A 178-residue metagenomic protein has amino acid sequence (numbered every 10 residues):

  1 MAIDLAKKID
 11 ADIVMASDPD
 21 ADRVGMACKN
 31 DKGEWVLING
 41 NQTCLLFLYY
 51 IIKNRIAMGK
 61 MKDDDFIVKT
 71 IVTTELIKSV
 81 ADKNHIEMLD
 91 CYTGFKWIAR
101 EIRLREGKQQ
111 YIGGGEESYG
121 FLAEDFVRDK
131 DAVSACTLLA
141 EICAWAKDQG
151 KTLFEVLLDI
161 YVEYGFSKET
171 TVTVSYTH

Functional and structural regions predicted by a protein language model:
M1, K29, Y49-I51: Non-catalytic terminal/interface segments that mediate subunit docking, oligomerization, and allosteric communication
M1-R23: N-terminal small/polar loop signature for handling phosphorylated ligands or for N-terminal nucleophile
K7, A11-I13, E34-V36, N54-Y176: Phosphate-binding and adjacent anionic-ligand microenvironments
P19, C28, E117: Active-site phosphate-binding/coordination module
D22-G40: Short Gly/Thr/Asp-enriched flexible loops that form oxyanion-binding sites at enzyme active sites
R23, T43-L46, F95-A99: Short gly/pro/ser/thr-enriched loop/turn and capping motifs at secondary-structure boundaries
N39-I51: Catalytic or ion-translocation cores adjacent to nucleophile or general acid/base/metal-coordination motifs in diverse
